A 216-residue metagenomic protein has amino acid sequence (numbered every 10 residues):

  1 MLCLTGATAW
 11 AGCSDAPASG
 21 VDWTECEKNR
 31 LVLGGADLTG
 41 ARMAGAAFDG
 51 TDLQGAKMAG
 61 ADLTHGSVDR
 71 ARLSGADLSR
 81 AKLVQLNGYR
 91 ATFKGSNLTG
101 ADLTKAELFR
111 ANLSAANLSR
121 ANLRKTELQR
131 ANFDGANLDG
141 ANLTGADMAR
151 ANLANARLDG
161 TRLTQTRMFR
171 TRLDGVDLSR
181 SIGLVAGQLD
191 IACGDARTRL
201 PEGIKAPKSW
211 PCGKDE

Functional and structural regions predicted by a protein language model:
M1-G6: Bacterial N-terminal signal peptides
A9-E216: Tandem repeat scaffolds
